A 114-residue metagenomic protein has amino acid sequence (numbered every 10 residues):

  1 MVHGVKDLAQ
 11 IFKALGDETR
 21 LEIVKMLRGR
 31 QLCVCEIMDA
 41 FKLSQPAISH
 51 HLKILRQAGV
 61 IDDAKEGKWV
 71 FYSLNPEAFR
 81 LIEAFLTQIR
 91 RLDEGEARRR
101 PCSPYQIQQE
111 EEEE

Functional and structural regions predicted by a protein language model:
V2, K6-P46, E66-A78: N-terminal helix-turn-helix DNA-binding core of bacterial DNA-binding proteins
V2-D7, P76-E114: Amphipathic alpha-helical dimerization/coiled-coil segments that flank or bridge DNA-binding/regulatory modules
Q31-L32, R56, T87-R90: Residue-level detector of secondary-structure transition/capping positions
D39, H50, R56-Q57: Alpha-helical residues within the helix-turn-helix
A47-I48, L52-K53, E110-E111: Compositionally biased, intrinsically disordered low-complexity segments enriched in polar/proline residues
Q57-A58, E66: Mid-chain, well-packed structural core segment of small domains
